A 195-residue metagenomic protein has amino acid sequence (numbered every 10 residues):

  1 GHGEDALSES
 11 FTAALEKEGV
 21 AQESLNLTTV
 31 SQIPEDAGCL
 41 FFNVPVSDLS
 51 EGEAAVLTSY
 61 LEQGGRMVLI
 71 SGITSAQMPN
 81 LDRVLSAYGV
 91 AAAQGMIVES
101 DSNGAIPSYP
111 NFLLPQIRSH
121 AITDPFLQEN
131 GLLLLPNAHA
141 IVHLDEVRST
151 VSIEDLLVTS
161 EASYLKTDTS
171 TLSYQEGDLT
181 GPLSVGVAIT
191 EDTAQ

Functional and structural regions predicted by a protein language model:
G1: An acidic-aromatic substrate-binding cleft motif
E4-Q195: Acidic, S/T/G-rich, low-cysteine, solvent-exposed domains in lumenal/extracellular/periplasmic regions of secretory
